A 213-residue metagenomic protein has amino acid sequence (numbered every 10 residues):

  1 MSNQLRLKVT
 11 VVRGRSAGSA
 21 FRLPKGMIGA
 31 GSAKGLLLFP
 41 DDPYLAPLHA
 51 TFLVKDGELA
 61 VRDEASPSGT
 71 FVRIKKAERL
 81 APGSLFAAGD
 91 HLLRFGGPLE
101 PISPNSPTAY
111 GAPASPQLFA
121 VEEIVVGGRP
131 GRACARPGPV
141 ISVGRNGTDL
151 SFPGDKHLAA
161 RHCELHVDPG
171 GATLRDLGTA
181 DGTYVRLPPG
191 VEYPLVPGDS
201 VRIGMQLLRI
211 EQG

Functional and structural regions predicted by a protein language model:
M1-L7, H91-G171, V196, G204-G213: Regulatory inter-domain linker segments that are low-complexity and enriched for serine/threonine/proline
M1-M27: Hydrophobic, helix-prone linear segments
L7-V12, S68-V72, L118-V126, G182-V185: Short polybasic amphipathic segments
T10-G14, L53, R62, I124-V126 (+1 more regions): A generic structural motif
S19-P82, A88-G89, A135-M205: Forkhead-associated
